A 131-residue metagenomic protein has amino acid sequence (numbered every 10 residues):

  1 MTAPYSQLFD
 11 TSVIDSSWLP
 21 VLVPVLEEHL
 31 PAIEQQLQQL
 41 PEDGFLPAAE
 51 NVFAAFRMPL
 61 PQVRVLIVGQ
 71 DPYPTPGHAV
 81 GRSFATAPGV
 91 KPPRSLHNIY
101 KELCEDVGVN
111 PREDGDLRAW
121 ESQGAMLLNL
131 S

Functional and structural regions predicted by a protein language model:
A3-L22: Generic N-terminal amphipathic, Lys/Arg-enriched alpha-helix
S16-S131: A polyanion-binding, active-site-adjacent surface
